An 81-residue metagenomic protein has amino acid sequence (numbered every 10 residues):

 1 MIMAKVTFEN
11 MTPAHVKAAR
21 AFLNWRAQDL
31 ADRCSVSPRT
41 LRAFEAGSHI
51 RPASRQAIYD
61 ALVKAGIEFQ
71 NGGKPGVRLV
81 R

Functional and structural regions predicted by a protein language model:
M1-M11: A detector for short, charged/polar N-terminal pre-domain segments
H15-D29: Short basic helix-loop element that most often maps to the first helix and adjoining turn of HTH DNA-binding modules
V16, L30-A31, L41-F44: Conserved hydrophobic/aromatic packing and binding residues within compact polymer-binding modules
W25, V36, I67: Short glycine/serine/threonine/alanine-rich loop segments
S35-I50: Recognition helix of helix-turn-helix/homeodomain-like DNA-binding domains that insert into the DNA major groove
P52-Q70: DNA major-groove recognition helix of helix-turn-helix/homeodomain DNA-binding modules
P75-L79: Minor-groove-contacting beta-hairpin "wing" of winged helix-turn-helix DNA-binding domains
